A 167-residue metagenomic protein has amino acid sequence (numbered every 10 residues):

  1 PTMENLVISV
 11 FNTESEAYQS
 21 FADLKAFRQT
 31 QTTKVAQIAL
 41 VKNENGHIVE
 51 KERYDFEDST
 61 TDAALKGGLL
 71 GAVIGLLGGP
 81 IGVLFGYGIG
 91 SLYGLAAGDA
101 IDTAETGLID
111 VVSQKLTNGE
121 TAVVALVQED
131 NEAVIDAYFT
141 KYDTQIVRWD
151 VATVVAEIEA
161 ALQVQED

Functional and structural regions predicted by a protein language model:
P1-T2: Short, Lys/Arg-enriched N-terminal segments with co-localized hydrophobic residues within the first ~10-30 amino acids
L6-I8, L24, T121-A125: Short, structured motif recognition centered on aromatic/hydrophobic residues
N12-V73, D167: Add "or lipid-surface remodeling" -> "...that mediate pore formation, membrane permeabilization, membrane fusion
T32, V49, T103, G107 (+1 more regions): Acidic/polar low-complexity segments and flexible, solvent-exposed patches
E57-T103: Short, low-complexity, glycine-enriched hydrophobic/amphipathic alpha-helices that associate with lipid bilayers
G88-L126: Membrane-engaging insertion elements
Q114-D167: Amphipathic, membrane-inserting segments
